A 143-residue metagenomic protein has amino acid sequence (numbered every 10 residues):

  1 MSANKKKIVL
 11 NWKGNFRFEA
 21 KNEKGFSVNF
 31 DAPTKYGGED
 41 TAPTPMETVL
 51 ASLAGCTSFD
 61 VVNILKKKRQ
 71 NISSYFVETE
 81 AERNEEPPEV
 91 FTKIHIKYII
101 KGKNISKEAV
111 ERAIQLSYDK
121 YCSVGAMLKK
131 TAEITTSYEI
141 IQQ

Functional and structural regions predicted by a protein language model:
M1-A51, V62-Q143: Extended beta-strand/beta-hairpin segments
